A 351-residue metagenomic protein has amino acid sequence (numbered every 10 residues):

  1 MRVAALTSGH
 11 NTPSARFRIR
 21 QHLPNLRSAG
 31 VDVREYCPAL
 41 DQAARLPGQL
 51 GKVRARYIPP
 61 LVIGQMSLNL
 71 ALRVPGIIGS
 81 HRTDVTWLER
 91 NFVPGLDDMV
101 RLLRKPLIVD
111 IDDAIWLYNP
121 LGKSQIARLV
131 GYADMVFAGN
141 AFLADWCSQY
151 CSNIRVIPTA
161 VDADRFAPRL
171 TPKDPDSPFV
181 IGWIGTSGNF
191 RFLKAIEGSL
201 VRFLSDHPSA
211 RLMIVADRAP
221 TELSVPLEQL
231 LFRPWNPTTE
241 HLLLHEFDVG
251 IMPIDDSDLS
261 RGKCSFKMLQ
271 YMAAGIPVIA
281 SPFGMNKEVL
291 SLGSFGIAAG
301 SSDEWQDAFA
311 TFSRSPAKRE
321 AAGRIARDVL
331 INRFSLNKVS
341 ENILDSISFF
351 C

Functional and structural regions predicted by a protein language model:
S8-T12, R16, D41-A43, V85-R104 (+2 more regions): An aromatic- and histidine-rich active-site surface loop
N11-N25, A163-R165, D174-H245: Conserved catalytic-core segment of nucleotide-activated headgroup transferases in glycan assembly
A71-H81, P94-L102, V109-V136: Membrane-proximal helix-turn-helix segments that form the acceptor-binding/catalytic region of lipid-linked
L117-L121, D145, V161-P178: Acidic anion/phosphate-binding donor-loop and adjacent secondary structure in glycosyltransferase catalytic cores
R191, P237-H245, G250-A273, A280-E288: Nucleotide-sugar-dependent
L292-D303, T311-A317: Conserved acidic donor-binding segment of nucleotide-sugar-dependent glycosyltransferases
K318-R333: A short, well-ordered alpha-helix in the C-terminal region of glycosyltransferases
L336-C351: C-terminal alpha-helical cap of glycosyltransferases
